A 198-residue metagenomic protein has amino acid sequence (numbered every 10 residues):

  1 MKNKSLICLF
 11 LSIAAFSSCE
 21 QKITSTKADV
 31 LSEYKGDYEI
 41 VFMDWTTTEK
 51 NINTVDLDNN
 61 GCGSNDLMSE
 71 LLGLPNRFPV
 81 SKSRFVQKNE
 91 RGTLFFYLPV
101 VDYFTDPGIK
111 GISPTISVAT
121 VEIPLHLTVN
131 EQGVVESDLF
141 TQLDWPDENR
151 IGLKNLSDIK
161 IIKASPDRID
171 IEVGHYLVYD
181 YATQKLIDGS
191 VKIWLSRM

Functional and structural regions predicted by a protein language model:
K2-N3, F16-D44, L195-M198: Bacterial Sec-dependent N-terminal signal peptides
C8-A15: Bacterial N-terminal signal peptides
K35, E39-L98, L143-L156, Y179-D180 (+1 more regions): Short, solvent-exposed loop/hinge segments that bridge or flank secondary-structure elements
G73-R168, S196: Contiguous, well-ordered beta-strand patches that form the walls/edges of small beta-barrel/beta-sandwich domains
N155-I159, A164-M198: Edge beta-strand at a domain terminus
